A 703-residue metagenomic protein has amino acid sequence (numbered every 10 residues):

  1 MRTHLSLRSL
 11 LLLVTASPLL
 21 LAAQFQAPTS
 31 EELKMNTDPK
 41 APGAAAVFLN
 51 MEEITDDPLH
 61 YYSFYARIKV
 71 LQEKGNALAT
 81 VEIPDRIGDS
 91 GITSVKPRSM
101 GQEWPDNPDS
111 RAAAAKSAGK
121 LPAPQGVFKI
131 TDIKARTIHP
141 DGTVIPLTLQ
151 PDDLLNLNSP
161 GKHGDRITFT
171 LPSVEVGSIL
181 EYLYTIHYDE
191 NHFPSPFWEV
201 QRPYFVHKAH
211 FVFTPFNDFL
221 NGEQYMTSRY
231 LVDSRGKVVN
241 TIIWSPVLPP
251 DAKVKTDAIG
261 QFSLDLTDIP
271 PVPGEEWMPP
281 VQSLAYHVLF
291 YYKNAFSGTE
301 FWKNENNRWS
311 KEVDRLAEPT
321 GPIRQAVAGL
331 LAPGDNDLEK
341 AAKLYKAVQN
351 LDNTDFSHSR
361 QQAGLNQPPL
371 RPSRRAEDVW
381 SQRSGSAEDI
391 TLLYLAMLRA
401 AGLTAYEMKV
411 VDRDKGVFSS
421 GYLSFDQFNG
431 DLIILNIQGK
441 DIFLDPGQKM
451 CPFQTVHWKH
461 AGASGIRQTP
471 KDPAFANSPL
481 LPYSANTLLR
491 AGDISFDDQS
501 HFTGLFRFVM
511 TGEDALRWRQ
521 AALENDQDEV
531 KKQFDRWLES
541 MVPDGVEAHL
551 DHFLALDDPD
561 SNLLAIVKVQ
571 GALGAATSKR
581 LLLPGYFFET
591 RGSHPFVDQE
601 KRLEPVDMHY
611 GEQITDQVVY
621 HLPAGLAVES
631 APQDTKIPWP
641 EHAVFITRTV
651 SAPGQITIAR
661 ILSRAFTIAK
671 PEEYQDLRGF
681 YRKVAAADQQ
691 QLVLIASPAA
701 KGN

Functional and structural regions predicted by a protein language model:
R8-L20: Bacterial N-terminal signal peptides
Q24-S110, L481-M510: Early extracytoplasmic/domain-onset interaction patches
Q24-S30, H187-F197, Q201-P203, H207-P369 (+5 more regions): Secretory-pathway-linked proteins and extracytosolic
A27-P28, D85-T148, V206-V232, Q520-L550 (+2 more regions): Solvent-exposed beta-hairpin/edge-strand motifs
A66, L180, F211, L344 (+4 more regions): Cysteine-centered nucleophilic/redox motifs
Q125-V127, I133-E199, P246-H287, A491-S495 (+1 more regions): A surface-exposed beta-strand-loop module
P369, E388-S478: Hydrophobic/aromatic-rich core segments of domains that either
P470-A576: Long hydrophobic segments that form regular secondary structure
